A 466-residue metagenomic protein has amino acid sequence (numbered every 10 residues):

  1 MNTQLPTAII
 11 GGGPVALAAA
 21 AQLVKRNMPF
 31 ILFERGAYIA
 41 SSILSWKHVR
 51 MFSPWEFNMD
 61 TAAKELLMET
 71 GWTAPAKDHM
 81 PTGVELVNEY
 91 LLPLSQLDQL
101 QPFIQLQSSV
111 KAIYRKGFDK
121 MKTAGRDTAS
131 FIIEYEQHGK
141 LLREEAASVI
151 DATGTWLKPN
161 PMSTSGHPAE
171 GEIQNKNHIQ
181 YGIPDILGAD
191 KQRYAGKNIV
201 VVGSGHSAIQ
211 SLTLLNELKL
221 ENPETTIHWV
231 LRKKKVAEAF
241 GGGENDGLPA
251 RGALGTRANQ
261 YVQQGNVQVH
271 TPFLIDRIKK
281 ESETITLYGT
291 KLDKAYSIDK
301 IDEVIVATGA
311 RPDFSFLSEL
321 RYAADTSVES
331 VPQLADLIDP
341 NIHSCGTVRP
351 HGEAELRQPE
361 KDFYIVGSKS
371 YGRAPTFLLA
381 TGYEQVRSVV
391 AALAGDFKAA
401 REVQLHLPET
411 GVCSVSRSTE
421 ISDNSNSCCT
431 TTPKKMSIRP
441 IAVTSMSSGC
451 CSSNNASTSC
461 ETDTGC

Functional and structural regions predicted by a protein language model:
M1-T7, K25, K122-A124, L157-L187 (+3 more regions): Extreme N-terminal leader/targeting segments of oxidoreductases
Q4-L32, V201-L218: N-terminal Rossmann-like FAD-binding beta1-loop-alpha1 element of flavoenzymes
G36-Y90, K176, G182-G188, W229-P249 (+1 more regions): Glycine-rich active-site loop/strand segments that organize a redox cofactor
P54, N198-E238, P350-A374, L378-L393: Active-site substrate-recognition segment that forms the wall of the catalytic cavity or substrate channel
T73-S148, A152-L157, D276-L287, K300-E303: Feature captures the FAD/FMN-dependent oxidoreductase FAD-binding
D151-E221, I227, V328-D336, C345-G352: Glycine-rich dinucleotide-binding loop and its adjacent helix/turn
N216-D325, A391, F397-E409: A Rossmann-like FAD-binding core segment of flavoenzymes
R311, T326-C466: C-terminal, flexible cofactor-proximal segment of oxidoreductases
